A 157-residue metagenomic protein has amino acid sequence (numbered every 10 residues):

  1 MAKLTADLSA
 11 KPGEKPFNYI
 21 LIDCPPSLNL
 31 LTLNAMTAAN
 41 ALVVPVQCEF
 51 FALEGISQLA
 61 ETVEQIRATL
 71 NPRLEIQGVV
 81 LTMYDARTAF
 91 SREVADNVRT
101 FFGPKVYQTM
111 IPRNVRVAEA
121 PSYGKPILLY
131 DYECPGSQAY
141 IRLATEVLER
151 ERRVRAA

Functional and structural regions predicted by a protein language model:
M1, F90, P135-A139: Soluble or luminal CAZymes and related metallo-dependent hydrolases
M1-D7: PAPS-dependent sulfation machinery
D7-V115: Conserved catalytic-core segment of NTP-binding enzymes
S91-R92, E119-Y123: Short aromatic-enriched loop/helix-cap "lid" or pocket-rim segments at secondary-structure transitions that line
N97, R142, E146-A157: P-loop NTP-binding site
P112, A118, L128: Nucleotide phosphate-binding site architecture
P121-R142: C-terminal boundary of histidine-terminating zinc-finger modules
